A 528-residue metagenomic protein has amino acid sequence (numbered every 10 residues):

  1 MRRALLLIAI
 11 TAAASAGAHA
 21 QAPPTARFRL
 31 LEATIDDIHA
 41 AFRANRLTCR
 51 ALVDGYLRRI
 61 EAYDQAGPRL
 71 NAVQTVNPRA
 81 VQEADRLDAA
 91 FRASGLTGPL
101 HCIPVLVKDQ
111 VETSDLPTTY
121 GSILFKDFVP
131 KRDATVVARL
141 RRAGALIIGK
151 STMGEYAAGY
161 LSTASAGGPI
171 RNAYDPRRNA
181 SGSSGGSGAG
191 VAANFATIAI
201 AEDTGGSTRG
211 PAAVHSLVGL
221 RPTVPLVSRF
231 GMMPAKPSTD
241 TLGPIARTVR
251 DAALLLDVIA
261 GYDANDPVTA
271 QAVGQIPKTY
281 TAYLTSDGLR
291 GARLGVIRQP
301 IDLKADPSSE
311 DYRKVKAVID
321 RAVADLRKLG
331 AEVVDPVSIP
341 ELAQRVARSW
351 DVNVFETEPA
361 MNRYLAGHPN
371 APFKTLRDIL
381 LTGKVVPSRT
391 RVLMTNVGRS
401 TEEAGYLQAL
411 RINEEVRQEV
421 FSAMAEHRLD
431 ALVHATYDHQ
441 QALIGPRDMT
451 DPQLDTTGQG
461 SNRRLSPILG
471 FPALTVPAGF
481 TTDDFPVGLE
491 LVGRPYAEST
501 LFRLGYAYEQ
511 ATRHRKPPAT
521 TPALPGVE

Functional and structural regions predicted by a protein language model:
A4-A14: Bacterial N-terminal signal peptides
Q21-T119, I123-K126, A157-G159, V268-T281 (+3 more regions): Short, well-ordered alpha-helical
A40-L47, L57-R69, P78-V81, D85-R92 (+8 more regions): Sec-exported extracytoplasmic/periplasmic mature domains
N45, C102, R142, L146 (+5 more regions): Glycine-rich, small-residue loops and helix-cap segments that act as flexible hinges at active-site edges
Y56, A80, C102, K108 (+7 more regions): Conserved hydrophobic/aromatic pocket- or pore-lining residues that grip, position, or stack substrates in active sites
H101-Y120, Y283-K304, V354-Q418, D430 (+1 more regions): Short helix-loop capping/hinge segments that flank enzyme active sites or metal/cofactor-binding pockets
F128, R132-Y262, P467-E490: Short glycine/serine-rich loop segments
R221-K316, A343, G367, Q510-E528: A short helix-breaking turn/cap at a secondary-structure junction
